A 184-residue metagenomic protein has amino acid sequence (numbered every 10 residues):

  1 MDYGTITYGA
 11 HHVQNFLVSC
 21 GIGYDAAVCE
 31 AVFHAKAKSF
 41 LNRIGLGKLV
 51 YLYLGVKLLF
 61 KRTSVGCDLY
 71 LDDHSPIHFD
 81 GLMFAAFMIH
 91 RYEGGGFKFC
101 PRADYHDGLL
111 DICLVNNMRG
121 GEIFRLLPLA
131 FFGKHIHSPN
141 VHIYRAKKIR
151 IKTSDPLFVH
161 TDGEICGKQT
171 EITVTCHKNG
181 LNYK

Functional and structural regions predicted by a protein language model:
M1-G81: Catalytic core of DAGKc-family lipid kinases
G4, F16-L17, A85, I112 (+1 more regions): Well-ordered beta-strand positions enriched in small/hydrophobic/aromatic, beta-favoring residues
T7, C20, D72, M88-H90 (+2 more regions): Structured loops at beta-to-helix junctions and adjacent beta-edge loops in soluble globular domains
C20-Y24, G81-F87, E164-I165, E171-T173: A short, sequence-level motif marking secondary-structure junctions
D25, F84-C100: Glycine-rich phosphate/pyrophosphate-binding beta-alpha loops
H34, R91-Y92, M118, P156: Active-site/binding-pocket entry motifs
H34-K36, F84, C100-D104: Short, surface-exposed, charged loop/turn segments at secondary-structure junctions
L71-F79, K98-K184: ATP/nucleoside-binding phosphotransfer catalytic cores, i.e., glycine-rich phosphate-binding loops
